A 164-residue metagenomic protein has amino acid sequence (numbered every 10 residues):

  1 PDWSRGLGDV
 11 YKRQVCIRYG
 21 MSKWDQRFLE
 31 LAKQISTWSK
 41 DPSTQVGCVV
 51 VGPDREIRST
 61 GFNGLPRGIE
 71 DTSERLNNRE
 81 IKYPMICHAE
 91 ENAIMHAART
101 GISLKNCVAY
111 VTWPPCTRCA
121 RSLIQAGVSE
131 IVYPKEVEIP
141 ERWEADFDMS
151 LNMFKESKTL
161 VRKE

Functional and structural regions predicted by a protein language model:
P1-Q14: Single conserved hydrophobic/aromatic residue that forms the stacking wall/gate of nucleotide- or nucleobase-binding
K12-E164: Zinc-dependent deaminase catalytic domain
